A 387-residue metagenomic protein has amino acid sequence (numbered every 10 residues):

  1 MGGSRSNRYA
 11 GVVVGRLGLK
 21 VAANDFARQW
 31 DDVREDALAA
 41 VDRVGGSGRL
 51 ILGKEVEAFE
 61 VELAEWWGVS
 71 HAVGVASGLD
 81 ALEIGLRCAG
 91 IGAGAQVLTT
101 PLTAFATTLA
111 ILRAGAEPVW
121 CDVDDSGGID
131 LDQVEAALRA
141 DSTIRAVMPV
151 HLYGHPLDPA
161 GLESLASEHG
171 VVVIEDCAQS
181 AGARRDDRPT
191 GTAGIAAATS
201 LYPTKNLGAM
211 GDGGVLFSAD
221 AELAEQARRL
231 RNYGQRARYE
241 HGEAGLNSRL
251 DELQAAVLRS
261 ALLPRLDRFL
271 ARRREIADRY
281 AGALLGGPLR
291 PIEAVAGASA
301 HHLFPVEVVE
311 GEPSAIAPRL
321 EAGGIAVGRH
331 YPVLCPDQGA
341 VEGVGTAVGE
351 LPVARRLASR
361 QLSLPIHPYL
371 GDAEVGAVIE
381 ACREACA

Functional and structural regions predicted by a protein language model:
M1-R49, K54, P365: N-terminal "arm"/small-domain region of PLP-dependent enzymes with the aminotransferase-like
V12, V56-V61, V69-S70, D132 (+4 more regions): PLP-dependent aminotransferase class I/II
R49-Q96, A110-A114, W120, R188: Phosphate-binding glycine-rich loop
E83-D141, A146-M148, L320: Conserved PLP-anchoring active-site segment centered on the Schiff-base-forming lysine
A114, E168-H169, G323: Helix C-cap/helix->beta junction micro-motif
S126-A209, F217: Active-site phosphate-binding strand-loop segment of PLP-dependent enzymes
